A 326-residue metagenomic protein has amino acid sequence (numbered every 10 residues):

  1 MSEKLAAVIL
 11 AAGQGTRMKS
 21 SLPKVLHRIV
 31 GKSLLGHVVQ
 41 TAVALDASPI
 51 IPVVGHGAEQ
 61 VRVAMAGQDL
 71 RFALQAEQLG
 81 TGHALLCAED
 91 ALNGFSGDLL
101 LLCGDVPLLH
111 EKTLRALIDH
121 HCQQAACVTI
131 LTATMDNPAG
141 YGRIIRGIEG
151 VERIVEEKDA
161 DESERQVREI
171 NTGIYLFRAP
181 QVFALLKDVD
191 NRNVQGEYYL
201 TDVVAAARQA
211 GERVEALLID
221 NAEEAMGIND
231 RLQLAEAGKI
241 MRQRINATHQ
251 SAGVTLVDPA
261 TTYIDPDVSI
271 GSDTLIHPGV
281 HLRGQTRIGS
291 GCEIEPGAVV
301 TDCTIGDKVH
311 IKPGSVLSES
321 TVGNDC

Functional and structural regions predicted by a protein language model:
M1-A6, K32-D119, Q123: Conserved N-terminal catalytic core of the sugar/cofactor nucleotidyltransferase
M1-S20: N-terminal nucleotide-binding beta1-loop-alpha1 segment
S2, Q195-C326: Left-handed beta-helix
A7-I9, P52, L100-L101, V128-L131 (+1 more regions): Structural beta-sheet core signal
L22-R28, V189-R192: Short glycine-enriched, charge-decorated loop/helix-capping segments at active-site entrances that position
V25, D69-R71, G150, R213-E215 (+1 more regions): Conserved beta-strand segments of alpha/beta enzyme cores
R28, L108, L176, G227-I228: Short aromatic/basic micro-patch
E59, Q68, L109-V194, T201 (+1 more regions): Conserved core of the sugar-phosphate nucleotidyltransferase
